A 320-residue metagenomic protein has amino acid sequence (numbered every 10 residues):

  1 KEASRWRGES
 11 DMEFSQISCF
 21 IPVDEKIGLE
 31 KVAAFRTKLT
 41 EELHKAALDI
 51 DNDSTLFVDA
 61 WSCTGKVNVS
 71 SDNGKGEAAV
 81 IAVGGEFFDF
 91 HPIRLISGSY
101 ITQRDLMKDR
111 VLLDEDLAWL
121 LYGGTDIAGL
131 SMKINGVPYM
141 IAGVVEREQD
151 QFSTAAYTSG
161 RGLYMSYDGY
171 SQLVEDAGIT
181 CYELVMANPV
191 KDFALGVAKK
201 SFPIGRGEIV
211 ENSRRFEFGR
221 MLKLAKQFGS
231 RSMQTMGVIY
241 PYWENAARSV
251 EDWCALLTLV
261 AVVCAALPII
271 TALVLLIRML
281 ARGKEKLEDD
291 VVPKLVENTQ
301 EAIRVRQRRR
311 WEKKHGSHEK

Functional and structural regions predicted by a protein language model:
E2-G65: Membrane-proximal extracellular/periplasmic loop immediately following the first transmembrane helix
F14, K75, V83, D105-K108 (+2 more regions): Extracytoplasmic
D24-K31, N68-S70, P189-G196: Short, surface-exposed beta-strand/loop "edge" segments at domain boundaries and coil↔beta transitions
V32, R110-V111: Solvent-exposed, acidic/flexible segments
L56-I101, D105: The feature marks short, hydrophobic/small-residue-biased sequence motifs that occur predominantly
I81, V111-L112: Conserved beta-strand elements of the Class I
E86-L95, L113-A246: Mid-to-C-terminal secondary-structure elements that act as membrane-proximal/extracytoplasmic interface segments
S213-G316, K320: C-terminal single-pass membrane-anchor helix
